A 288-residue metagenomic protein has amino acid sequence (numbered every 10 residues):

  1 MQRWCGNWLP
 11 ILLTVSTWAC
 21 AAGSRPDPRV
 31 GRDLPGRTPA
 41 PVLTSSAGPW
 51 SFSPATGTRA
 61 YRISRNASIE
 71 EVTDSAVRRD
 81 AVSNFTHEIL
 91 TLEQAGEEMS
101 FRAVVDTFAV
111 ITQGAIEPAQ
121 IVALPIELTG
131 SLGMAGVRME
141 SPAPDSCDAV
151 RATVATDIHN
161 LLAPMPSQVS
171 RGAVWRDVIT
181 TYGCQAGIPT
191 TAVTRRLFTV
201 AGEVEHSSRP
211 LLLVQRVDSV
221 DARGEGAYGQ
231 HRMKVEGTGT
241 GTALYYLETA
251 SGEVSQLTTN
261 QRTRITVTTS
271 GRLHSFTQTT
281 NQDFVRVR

Functional and structural regions predicted by a protein language model:
M1-L9: Bacterial N-terminal signal peptides that target proteins for export
W18-A19: C-terminal motif of bacterial Sec signal peptides marking the signal peptidase cleavage site
A22: Short, conserved catalytic or interaction motifs in soluble domains
D27-R288: Signature of exported/secreted
